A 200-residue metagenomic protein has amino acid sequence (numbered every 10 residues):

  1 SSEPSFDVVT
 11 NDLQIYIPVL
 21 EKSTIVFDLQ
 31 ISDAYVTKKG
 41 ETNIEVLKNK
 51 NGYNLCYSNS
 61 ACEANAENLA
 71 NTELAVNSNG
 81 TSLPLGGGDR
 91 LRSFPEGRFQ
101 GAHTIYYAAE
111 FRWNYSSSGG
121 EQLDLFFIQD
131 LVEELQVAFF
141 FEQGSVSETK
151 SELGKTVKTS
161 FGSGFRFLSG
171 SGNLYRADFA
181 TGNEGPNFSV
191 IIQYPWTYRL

Functional and structural regions predicted by a protein language model:
S1, R92-E96, V137-S145, N173-N183: Transmembrane beta-strand segments that form the barrel wall of outer-membrane beta-barrel proteins
S1-D130: C-terminal outer-membrane beta-barrel translocator/porin domains of Gram-negative envelope proteins and their
S1-S5, G97-Y106, S151-K158, F179-I191: Solvent-exposed loop/turn segments connecting transmembrane beta-strands in outer-membrane beta-barrel proteins
N11, I25-I31, Y107, L135-F139 (+3 more regions): Transmembrane beta-strands of outer-membrane beta-barrel proteins
I15-I17, F111-W113, F167-S169, F179-T181 (+1 more regions): Residue-level signature of outer-membrane beta-barrel architecture
L20-I25, S116-G119, F167-R176, Y198-L200: Repeated loop/turn-to-beta-strand initiation elements of outer-membrane beta-barrel proteins
N114-G120, D124, I128-V132, Q136-F161: Outer-membrane beta-barrel transmembrane domain signature
F165-F167, P186-L200: Outer-membrane beta-barrel "beta-signal"
